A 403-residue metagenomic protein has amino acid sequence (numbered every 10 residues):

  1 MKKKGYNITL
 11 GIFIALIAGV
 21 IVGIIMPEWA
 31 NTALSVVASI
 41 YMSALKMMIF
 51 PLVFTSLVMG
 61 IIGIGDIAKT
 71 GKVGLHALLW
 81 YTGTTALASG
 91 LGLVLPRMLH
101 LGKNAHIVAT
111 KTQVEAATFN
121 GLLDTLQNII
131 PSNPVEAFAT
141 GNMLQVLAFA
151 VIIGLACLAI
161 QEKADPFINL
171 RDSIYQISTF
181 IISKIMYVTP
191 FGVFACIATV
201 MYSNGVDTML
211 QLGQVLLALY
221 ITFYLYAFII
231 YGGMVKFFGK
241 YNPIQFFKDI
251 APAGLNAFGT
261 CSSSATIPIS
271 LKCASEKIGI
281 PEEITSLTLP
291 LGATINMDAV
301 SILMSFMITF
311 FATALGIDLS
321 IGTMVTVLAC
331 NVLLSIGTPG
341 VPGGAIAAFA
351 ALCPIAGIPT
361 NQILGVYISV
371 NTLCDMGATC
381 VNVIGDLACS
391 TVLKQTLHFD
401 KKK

Functional and structural regions predicted by a protein language model:
K2-K4, T9-M26, S39-L45, I49 (+4 more regions): Signature of multi-pass transmembrane helix bundles
A30-L34, G71, V206-Q214, Y241-A251 (+2 more regions): Membrane-water interface of transmembrane alpha-helices in multipass transporters/channels
V36, G74, L78, T110 (+3 more regions): The feature identifies polytopic integral membrane transport proteins across all domains of life
A44, T82-A86, G90, Y220 (+6 more regions): Hydrophobic transmembrane alpha-helical segments of multi-pass transport and channel proteins
L52-V53, T189-G192, S262-S270, I284 (+3 more regions): Transmembrane helix boundary and interhelical junction motifs in multipass membrane proteins
I62-K69, N104, I160-D165, S173 (+6 more regions): Juxtamembrane helix-boundary/capping and inter-helix hinge elements in multi-pass membrane proteins
N104-A105, S305-K403: Transmembrane alpha-helical segments and their short flanking loops that form helix-hairpins/helix-helix interfaces
P252-S335, C389-S390, L397-K403: Helix-loop-helix junctions within the multi-pass membrane cores of secondary transporters/permeases
